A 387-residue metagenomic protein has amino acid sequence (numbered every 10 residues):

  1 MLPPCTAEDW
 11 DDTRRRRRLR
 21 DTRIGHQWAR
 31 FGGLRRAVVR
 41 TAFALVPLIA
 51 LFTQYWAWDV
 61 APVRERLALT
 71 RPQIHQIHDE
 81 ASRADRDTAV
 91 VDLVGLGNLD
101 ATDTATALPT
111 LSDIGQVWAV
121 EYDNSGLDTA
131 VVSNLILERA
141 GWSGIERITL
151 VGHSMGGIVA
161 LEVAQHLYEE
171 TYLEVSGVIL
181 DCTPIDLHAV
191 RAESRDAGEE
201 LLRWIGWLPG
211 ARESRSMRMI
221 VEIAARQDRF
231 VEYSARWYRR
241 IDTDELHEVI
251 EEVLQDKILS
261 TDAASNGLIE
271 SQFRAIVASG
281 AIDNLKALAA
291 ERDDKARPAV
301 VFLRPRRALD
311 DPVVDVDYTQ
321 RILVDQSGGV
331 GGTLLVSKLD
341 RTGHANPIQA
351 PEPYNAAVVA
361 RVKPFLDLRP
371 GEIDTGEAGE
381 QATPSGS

Functional and structural regions predicted by a protein language model:
L2-F43, S327-S387: Catalytic active-site module of serine/aspartate enzymes centered on a nucleophile-bearing elbow/loop
T41, V46-L67: Membrane-interface motif at the C-terminal end of an N-terminal transmembrane signal
A61-Q116: Short, surface-exposed "cap/lid" segments of acyl-processing enzymes
Y122-D123, G177-A192, G206-G210: Active-site nucleophile loop of the alpha/beta-hydrolase fold
V131-T149: Conserved acidic catalytic loop of the alpha/beta-hydrolase fold
V151-L161: Gly/Ala-rich beta-loop-alpha elbow adjacent to hydrolase catalytic centers
I220-V314: Alpha/beta-hydrolase
L309-L334: Conserved loop-alpha-helix segment in the C-terminal half of the alpha/beta-hydrolase fold that carries the catalytic
